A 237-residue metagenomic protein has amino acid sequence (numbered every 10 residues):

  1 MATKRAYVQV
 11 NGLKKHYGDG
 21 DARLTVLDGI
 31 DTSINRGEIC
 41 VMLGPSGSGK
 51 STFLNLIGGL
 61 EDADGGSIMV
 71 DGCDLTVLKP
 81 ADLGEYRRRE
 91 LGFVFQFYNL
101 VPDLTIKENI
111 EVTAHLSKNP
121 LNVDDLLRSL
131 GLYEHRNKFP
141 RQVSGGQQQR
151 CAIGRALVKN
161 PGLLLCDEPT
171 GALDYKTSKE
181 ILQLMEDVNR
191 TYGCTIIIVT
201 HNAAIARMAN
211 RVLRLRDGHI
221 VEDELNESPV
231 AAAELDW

Functional and structural regions predicted by a protein language model:
M1-H16, E222-W237: ABC-family P-loop ATPase nucleotide-binding domain
R5-L215, I220: ABC family nucleotide-binding domain
